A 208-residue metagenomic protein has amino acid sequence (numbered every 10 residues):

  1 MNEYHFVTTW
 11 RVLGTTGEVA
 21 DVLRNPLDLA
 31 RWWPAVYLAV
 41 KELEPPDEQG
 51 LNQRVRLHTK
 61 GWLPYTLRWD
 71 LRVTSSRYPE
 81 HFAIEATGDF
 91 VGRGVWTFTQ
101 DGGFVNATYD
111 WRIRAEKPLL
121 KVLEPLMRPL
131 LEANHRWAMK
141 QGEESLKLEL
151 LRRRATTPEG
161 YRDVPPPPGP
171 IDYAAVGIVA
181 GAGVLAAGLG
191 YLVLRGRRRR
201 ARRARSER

Functional and structural regions predicted by a protein language model:
M1-G50, L192-R200, R205-R208: Hydrophobic ligand-binding cavity/cleft-lining segments
Y4, G14, H58, A83 (+2 more regions): Residue-level detector of alpha-helix boundaries and kinks
T9, R72, V95-T97: Short, surface-exposed charged micro-motifs
V12, D101-T108, R112-R208: Terminal "cap-and-tail" regions of soluble proteins that handle hydrophobic small molecules
W32-W33, W96, W111: Signature tryptophan residues that serve as conserved aromatic anchors
V40-R93, N106, Q141-T157: Glycine-rich portal/gate segments that line the openings of hydrophobic small-molecule binding cavities
T66-R68, R93-T97, K117-L123: A short, polar/proline- and glycine-enriched secondary-structure boundary/capping micro-motif
